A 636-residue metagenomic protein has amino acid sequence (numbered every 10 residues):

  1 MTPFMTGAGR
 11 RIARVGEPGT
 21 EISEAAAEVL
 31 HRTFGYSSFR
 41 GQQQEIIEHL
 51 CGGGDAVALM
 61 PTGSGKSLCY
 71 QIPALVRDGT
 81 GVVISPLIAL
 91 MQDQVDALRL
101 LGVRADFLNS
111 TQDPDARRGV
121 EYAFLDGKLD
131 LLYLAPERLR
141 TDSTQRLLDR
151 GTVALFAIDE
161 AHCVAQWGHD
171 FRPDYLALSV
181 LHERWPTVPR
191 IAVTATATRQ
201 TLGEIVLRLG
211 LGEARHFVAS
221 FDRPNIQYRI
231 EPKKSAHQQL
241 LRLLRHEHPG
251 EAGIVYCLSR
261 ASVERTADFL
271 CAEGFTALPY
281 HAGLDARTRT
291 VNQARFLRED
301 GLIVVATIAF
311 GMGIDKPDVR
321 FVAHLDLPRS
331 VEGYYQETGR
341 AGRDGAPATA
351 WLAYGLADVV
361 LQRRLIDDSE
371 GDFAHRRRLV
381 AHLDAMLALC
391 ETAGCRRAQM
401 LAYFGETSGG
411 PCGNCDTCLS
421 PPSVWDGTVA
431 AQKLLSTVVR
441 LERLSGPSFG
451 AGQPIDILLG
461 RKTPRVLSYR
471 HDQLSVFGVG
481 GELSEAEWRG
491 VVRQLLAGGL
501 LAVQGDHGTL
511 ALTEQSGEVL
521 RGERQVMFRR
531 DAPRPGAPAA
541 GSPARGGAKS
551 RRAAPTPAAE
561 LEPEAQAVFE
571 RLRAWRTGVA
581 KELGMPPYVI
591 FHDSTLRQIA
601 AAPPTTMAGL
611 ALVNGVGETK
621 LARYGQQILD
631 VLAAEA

Functional and structural regions predicted by a protein language model:
M1-A26, R378-V380, G409-A636: Accessory DNA-binding and partner-docking regions appended to nucleic-acid-acting proteins, especially the terminal
T2, G9, R14-T33, S37-G41 (+6 more regions): Helicase motor core with emphasis on the C-terminal RecA-like subdomain
S38, E247, I314, T392 (+2 more regions): Helix-turn-helix/winged-helix DNA-binding modules
E45, Q239, A385, K433-S436 (+1 more regions): Pre-recognition alpha-helix immediately N-terminal to the DNA-recognition helix within helix-turn-helix or winged-helix
A374-E406: Short, charged low-complexity linear segments at domain edges
